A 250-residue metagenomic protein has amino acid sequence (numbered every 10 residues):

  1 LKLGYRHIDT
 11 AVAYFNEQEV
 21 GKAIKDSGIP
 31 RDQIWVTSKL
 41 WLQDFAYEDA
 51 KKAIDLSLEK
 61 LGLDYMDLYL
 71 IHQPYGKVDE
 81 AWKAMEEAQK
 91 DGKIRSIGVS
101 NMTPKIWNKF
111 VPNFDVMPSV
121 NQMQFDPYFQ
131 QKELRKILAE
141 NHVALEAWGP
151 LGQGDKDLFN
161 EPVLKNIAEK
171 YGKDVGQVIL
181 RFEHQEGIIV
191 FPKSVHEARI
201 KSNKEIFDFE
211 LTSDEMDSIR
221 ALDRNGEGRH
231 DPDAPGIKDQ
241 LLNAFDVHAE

Functional and structural regions predicted by a protein language model:
L1-I34, L151, D246-E250: N-terminal binding-site loop/beta-alpha segment at the start of enzyme catalytic domains that lines or forms
K2, R31, L63-D64, G92 (+1 more regions): Active-site acidic short loop of glycosyltransferases
I8, M66, I97: Glycine-centered flexible beta-alpha turn that most often forms the glycine-rich phosphate-binding loop
E19-K25, I54-L58, M85-E86, W107: Short, well-ordered amphipathic alpha-helices
R31-D44, D67-P74, N101: A short, structured active-site edge motif that brings together acidic residues
A46-L61, K105-W107, F129-Q130: Short, acidic/polar
A50-L70, E87-D91: CE4/NodB-like, metal-dependent polysaccharide N-deacetylase domain that modifies extracellular/periplasmic N-acetylated
Q73-E250: Beta/alpha (TIM)-barrel catalytic core signal, keyed to glycine-rich beta->alpha loops juxtaposed to Asp/Glu that bind
